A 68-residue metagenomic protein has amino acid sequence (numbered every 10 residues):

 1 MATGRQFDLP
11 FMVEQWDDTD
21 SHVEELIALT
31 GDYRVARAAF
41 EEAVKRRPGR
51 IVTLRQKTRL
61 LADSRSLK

Functional and structural regions predicted by a protein language model:
M1-E24: Short aromatic-glycine-(Arg/Gly/Cys) micro-motifs in beta-strand/loop hairpins
A2-R5, L26-G31, A38: Short linear motifs at secondary-structure transitions and domain/linker junctions
D18-H22, R34, Q56: Short, ordered coil/turn segments that flank beta-strands lining enzyme active or ligand-binding pockets
E24-A28, L61-D63: Local beta-strand/beta-hairpin segments that build beta-sheet-rich folds
T30-G49: A short, charged, amphipathic alpha-helix used as a generic interaction element across diverse proteins
R46-K68: Short, mixed-charge low-complexity intrinsically disordered segments
